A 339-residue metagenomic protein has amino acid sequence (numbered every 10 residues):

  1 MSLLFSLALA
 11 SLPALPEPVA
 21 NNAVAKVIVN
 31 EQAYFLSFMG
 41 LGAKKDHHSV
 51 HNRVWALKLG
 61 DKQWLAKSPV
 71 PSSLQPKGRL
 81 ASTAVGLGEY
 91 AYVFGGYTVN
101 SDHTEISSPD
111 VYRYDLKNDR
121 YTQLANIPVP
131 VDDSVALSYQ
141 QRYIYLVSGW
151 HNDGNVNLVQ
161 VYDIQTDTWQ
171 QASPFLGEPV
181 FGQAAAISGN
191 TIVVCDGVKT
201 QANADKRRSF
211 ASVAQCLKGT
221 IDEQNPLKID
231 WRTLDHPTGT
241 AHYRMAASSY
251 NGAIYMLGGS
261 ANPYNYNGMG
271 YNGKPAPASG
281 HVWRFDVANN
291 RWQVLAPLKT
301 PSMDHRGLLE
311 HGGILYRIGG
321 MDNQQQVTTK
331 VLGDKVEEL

Functional and structural regions predicted by a protein language model:
M1-L3: Positively charged n-region of N-terminal signal peptides that target proteins for export
S6-L339: Kelch-like beta-propeller repeat domains
